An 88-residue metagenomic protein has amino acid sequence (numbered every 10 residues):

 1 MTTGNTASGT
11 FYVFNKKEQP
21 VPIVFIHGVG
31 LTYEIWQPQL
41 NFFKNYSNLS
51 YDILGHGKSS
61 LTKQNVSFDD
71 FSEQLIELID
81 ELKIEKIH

Functional and structural regions predicted by a protein language model:
M1-I23, K44-S47, E77-D80, I84-K86: Alpha/beta-hydrolase fold catalytic core
T10-F11, E34, N65-F68: Short, charge-rich amphipathic segments
F14-S60: Conserved HGGG/HGGXW glycine-rich cap/lid loop of the alpha/beta-hydrolase fold
L49-H88: Active-site loop/oxyanion-hole signature of alpha/beta-hydrolase fold enzymes
